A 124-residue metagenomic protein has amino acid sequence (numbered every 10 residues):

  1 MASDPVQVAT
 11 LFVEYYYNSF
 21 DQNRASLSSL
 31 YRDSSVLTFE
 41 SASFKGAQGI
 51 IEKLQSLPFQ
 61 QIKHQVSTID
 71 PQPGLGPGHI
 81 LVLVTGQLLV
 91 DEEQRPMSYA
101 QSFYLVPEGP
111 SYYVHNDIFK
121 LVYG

Functional and structural regions predicted by a protein language model:
M1-N18: Short, low-complexity N-terminal intrinsically disordered segments enriched in polar/charged residues
V13-Y16, L27, I50, V82-G86 (+2 more regions): Structural signal for hydrophobic/aromatic residues that build the beta-strand cores of folded beta-sheet domains
Q22-T38: Short, well-ordered alpha-helical segments enriched in acidic and aromatic residues
A25, F59-I62, P110: Generic structural signal for secondary-structure transition and capping sites
D33-G78: A solvent-exposed, acidic/Ser-Thr-rich amphipathic alpha-helical stretch
T38, Q87-D91: A generic structural motif
L54, D70, G86-L88, I118: Short, well-ordered turn and helix-capping elements at secondary-structure junctions
G74, L83, D91-G124: Short beta-strand edge/turn micro-motifs at domain boundaries
